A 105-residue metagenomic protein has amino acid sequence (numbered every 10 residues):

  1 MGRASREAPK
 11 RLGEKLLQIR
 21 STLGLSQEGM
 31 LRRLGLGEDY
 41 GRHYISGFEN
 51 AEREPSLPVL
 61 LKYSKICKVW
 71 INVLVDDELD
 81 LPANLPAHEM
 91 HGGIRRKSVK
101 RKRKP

Functional and structural regions predicted by a protein language model:
M1-G2, R6, K65, N72-P105: Short, charged recognition helix plus adjacent turn of helix-turn-helix-like nucleic-acid-binding domains
S5, R20-L23, E38, E52-R53: Flexible interhelical turns and helix-capping residues at alpha-helix boundaries within structured domains
R11-E14, G24-L25, Y40, P55-P58: Residue-level signal for the short linker/turn that defines the boundary of a DNA-recognition helix
E14-G35, K62: Short basic helix-loop element that most often maps to the first helix and adjoining turn of HTH DNA-binding modules
G35-P55: Recognition helix of helix-turn-helix/homeodomain-like DNA-binding domains that insert into the DNA major groove
E52, S56-V73: DNA major-groove recognition helix of helix-turn-helix/homeodomain DNA-binding modules
